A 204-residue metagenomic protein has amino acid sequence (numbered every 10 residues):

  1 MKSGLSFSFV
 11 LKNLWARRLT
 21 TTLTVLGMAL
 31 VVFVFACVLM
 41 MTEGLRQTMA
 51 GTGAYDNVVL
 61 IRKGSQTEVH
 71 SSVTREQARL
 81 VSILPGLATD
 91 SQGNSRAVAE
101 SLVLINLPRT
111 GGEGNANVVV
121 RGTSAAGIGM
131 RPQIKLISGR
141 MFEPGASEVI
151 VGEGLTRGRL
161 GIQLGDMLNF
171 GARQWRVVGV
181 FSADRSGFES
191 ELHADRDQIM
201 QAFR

Functional and structural regions predicted by a protein language model:
M1-F33: N-terminal Sec/SRP start-transfer signal
G4-S8, L23, L39, E43 (+4 more regions): Alpha-helical membrane and juxtamembrane elements of multi-pass inner-membrane transport and channel proteins
V10, L45, Q77, D195-Q198: Hydrophobic alpha-helical segments typical of transmembrane helices and their membrane-interface/capping positions
A16-R17, G51, A183: Membrane-interface junctions
T22, T67-E68, R185: Short, small-residue-enriched loops and turns at beta-alpha junctions that line or gate enzyme active sites
A29, F33-V119, S138-R140, G145: Hydrophobic, regular-secondary-structure patches
V98-L104, A116-A126, P132-Q198: Hydrophobic secondary-structure segments that place a key small or acidic residue at a functional site
I199-R204: Glycine- and charge-enriched low-complexity intrinsically disordered segments
